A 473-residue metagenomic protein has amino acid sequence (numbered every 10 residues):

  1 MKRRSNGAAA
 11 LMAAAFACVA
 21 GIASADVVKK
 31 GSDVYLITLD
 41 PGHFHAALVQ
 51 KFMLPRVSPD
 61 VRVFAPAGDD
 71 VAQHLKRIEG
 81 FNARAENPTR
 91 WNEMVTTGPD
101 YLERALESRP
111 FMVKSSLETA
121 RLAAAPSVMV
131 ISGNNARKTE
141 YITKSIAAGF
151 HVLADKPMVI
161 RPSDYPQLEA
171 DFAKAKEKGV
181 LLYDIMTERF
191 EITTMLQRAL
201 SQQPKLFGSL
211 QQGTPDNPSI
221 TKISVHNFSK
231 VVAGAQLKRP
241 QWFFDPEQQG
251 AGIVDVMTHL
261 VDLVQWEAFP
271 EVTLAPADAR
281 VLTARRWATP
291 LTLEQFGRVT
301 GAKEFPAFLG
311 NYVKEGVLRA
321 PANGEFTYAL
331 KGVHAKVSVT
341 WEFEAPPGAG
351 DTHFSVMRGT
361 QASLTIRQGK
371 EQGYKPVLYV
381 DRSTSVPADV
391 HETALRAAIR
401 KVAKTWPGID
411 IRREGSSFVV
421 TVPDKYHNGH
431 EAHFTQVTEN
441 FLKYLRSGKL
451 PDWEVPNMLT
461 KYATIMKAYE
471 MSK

Functional and structural regions predicted by a protein language model:
M1-M12: Bacterial N-terminal signal peptides that target proteins for export
A10-G21: Bacterial N-terminal signal peptides
D26-A148, S163-Y183: N-terminal glycine-/serine-/threonine-rich beta1-alpha1-beta2 phosphate-ribose binding loop of Rossmann-like
D69-A72, A136-T139, T143, P166 (+4 more regions): A structural signal for well-ordered alpha-helical segments within the folded catalytic domains of diverse enzymes
G149, D155-P157: Short helix/strand-capping hinge loops at secondary-structure junctions that flank key functional elements
V159-Q236, G250: A contiguous active-site-proximal alpha/beta segment in oxidoreductase catalytic domains
A235-G350: Rossmann-like dinucleotide-binding domain that binds NAD(P)(H)
L260, Q265, V272, P276-A277 (+3 more regions): C-terminal helical cap and adjacent loop that interface with cofactors, partners, or active-site loops
